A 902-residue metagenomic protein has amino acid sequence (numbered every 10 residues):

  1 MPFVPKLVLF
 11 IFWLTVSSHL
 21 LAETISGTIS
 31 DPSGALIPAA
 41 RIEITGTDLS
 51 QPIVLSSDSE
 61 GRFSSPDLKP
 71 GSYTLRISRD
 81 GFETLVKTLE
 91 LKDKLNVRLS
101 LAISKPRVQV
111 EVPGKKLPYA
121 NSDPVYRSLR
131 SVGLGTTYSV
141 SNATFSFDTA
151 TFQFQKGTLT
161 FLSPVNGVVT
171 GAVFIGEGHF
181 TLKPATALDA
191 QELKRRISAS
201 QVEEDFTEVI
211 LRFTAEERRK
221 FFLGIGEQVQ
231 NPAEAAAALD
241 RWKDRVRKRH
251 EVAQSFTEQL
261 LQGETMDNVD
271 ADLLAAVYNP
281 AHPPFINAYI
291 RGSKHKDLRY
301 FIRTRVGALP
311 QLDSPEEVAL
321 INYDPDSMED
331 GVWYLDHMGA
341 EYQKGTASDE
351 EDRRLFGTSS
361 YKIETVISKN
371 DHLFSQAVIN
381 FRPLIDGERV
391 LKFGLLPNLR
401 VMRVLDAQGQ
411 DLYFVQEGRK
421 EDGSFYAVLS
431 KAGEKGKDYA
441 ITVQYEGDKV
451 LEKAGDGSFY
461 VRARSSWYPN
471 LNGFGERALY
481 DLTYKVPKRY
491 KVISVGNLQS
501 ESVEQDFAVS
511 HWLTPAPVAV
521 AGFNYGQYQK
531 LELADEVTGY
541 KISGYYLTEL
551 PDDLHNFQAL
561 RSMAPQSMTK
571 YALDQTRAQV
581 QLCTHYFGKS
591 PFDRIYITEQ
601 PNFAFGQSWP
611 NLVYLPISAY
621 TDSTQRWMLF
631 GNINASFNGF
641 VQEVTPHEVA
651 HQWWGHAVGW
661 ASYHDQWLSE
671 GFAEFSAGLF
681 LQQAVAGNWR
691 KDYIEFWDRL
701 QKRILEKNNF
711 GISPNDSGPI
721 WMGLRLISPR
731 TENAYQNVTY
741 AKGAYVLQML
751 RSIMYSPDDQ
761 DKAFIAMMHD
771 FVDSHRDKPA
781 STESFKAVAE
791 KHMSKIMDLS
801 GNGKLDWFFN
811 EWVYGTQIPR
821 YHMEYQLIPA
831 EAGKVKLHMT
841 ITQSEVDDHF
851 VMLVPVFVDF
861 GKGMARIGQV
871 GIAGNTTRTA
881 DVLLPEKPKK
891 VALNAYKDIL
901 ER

Functional and structural regions predicted by a protein language model:
T47-R62: Short, acidic Ser/Thr/Gly-rich low-complexity loop/linker segments typical of extracellular and cell-surface proteins
D48-S50, R76-K87, D448-K449: A short, solvent-exposed loop/turn motif at the edges and junctions of modular extracellular/periplasmic domains
P113-F374, N472-F474, D806-E811: N-terminal, polar/Ser/Thr-rich
A340-G345, D349-R389, G394-P397, M402 (+2 more regions): Hydrophobic helix-coil surface modules that form long, contiguous segments used for peptide/substrate interaction
I385, R690, S728-P729, A734-M839: Amphipathic alpha-helical substructures
R389-L391, P397-A407, Q760, N802 (+2 more regions): Beta-strand-rich binding/interaction modules
Y460, L471, G475-E476, Y484 (+4 more regions): Zinc-dependent metallopeptidase catalytic helix centered on the HExxH motif and its immediate flanking segment
E670, E674-M749, H775-R776: Acidic/His/Gly-enriched intrinsically disordered linker/tail segments that often contain short helix/coil "MoRF-like"
